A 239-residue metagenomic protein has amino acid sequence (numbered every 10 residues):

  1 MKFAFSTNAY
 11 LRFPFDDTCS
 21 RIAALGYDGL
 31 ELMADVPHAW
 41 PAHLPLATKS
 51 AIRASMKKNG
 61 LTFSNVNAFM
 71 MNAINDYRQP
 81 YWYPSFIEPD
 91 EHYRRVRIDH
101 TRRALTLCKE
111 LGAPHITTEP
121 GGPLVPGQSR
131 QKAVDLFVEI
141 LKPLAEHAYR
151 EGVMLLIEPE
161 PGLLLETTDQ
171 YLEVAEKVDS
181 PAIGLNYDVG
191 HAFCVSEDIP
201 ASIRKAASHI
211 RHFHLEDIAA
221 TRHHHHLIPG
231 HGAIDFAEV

Functional and structural regions predicted by a protein language model:
M1-A113, K132, K142, S180 (+2 more regions): N-terminal pre-domain/capping segments
A4-S6, S64, I116-T117, L156 (+2 more regions): Structural detector of well-ordered beta-strand residues that form the stable sheet scaffold of enzyme domains
A9-L11, A34-V36, F69-N72, P120-L124 (+3 more regions): Active-site-proximal loop/turn and secondary-structure-junction residues that shape catalytic pockets, frequently
G29-L32, K132-V134, V138-A233: Acidic/histidine-rich catalytic cores of soluble enzymes
P41-A42, N75-D76, G127-Q128, T167-T168 (+1 more regions): Short Asp/Glu-rich motifs
A73-Y81, H115-P126, L165: Active-site-proximal loop/short-helix segments that contain or immediately flank catalytic acid/base residue(s)
E88-R94, G122-K132, I157-G162, H226: Surface-exposed cleft-lining segments at the edges of enzyme active sites
A104-Q128, E151-P159: Active-site groove signature of glycoside hydrolases
